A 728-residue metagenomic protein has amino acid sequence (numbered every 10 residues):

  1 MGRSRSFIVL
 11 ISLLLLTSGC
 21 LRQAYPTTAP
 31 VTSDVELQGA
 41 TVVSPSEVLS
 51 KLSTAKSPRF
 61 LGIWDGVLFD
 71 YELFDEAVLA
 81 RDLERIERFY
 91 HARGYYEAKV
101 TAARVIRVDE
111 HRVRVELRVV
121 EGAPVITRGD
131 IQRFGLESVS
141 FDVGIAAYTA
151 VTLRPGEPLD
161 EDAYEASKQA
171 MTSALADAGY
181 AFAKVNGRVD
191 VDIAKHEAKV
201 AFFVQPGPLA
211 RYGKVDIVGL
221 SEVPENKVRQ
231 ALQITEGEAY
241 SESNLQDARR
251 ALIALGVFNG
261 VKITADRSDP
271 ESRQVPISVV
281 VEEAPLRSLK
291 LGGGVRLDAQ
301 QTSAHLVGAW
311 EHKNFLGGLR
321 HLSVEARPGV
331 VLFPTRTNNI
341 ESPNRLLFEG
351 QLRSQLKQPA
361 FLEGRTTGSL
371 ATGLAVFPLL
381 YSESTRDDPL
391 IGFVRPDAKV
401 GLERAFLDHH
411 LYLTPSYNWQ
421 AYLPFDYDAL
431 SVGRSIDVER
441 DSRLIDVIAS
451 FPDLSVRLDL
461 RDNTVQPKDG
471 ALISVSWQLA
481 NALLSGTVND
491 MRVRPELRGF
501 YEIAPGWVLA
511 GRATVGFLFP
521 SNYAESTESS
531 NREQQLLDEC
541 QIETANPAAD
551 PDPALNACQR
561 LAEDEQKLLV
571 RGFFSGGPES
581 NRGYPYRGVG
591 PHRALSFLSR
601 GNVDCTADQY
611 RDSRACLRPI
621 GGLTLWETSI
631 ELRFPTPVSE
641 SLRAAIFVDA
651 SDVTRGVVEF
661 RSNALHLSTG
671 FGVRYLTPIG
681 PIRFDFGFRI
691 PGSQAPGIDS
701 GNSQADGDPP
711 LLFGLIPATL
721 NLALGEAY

Functional and structural regions predicted by a protein language model:
G2, G19-S46, K51-L297, Q301-A309 (+8 more regions): Periplasmic polypeptide-binding modules associated with outer-membrane biogenesis and secretion
I8-S18: Bacterial N-terminal signal peptides
V120, Q205, V280-E282, V307-K313 (+11 more regions): Transmembrane beta-barrel domains of outer membrane proteins
K184, G260-K262, S278, S288-G292 (+13 more regions): Residue-level detector of the transmembrane beta-barrel scaffold of outer-membrane proteins
L232, A265, R287-L297, L306-G308 (+7 more regions): Transmembrane beta-strand segments that form the barrel wall of outer-membrane beta-barrel proteins
A254, S288-Q301, K313, Q420-S641 (+3 more regions): C-terminal outer-membrane beta-barrel translocator/porin domains of Gram-negative envelope proteins and their
F258, A284-L286, F315-G317, E349 (+8 more regions): Outer-membrane beta-barrel channels and translocator barrels
S342-L444: Transmembrane beta-barrel wall of Gram-negative outer-membrane proteins
